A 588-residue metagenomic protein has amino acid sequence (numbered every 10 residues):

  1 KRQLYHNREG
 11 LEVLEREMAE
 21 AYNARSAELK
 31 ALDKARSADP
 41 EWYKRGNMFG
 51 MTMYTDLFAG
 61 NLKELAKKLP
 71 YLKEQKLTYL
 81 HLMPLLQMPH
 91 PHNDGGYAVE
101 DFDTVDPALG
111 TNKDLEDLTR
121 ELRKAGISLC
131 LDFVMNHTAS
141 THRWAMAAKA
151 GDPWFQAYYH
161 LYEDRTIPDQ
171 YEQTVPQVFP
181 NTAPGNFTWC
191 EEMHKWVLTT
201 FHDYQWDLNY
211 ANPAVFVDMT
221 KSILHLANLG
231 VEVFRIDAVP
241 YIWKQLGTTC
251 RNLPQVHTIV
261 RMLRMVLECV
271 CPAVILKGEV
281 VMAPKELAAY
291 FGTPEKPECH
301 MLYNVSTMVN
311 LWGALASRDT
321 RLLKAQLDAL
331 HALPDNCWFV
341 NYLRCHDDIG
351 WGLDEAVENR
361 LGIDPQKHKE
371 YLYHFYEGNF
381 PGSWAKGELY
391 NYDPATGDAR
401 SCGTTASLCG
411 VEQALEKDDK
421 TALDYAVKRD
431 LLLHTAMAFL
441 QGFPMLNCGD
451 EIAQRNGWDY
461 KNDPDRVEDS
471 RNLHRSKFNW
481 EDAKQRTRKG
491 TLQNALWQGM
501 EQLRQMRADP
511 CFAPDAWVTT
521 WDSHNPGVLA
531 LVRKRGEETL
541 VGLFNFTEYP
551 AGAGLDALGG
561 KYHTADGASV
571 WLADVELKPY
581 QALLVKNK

Functional and structural regions predicted by a protein language model:
K1-L558, D566-G567, W571-K588: Active-site and adjacent substrate-binding regions of carbohydrate-active enzymes
